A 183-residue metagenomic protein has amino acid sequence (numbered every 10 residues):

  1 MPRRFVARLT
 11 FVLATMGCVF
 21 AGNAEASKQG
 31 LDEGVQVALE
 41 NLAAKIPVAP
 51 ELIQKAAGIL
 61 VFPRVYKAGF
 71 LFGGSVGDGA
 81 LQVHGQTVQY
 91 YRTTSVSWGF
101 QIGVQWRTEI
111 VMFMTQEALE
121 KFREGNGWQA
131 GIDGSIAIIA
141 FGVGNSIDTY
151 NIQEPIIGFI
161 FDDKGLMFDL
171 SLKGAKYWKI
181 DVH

Functional and structural regions predicted by a protein language model:
M1-F5: N-terminal secretory signal peptides that target proteins for export/translocation
R8-V19: Bacterial N-terminal signal peptides
C18-A26: Bacterial Sec-dependent signal peptides at the C-terminal "C-region" and cleavage site
E25-H183: Small-residue-enriched, tightly packed secondary-structure blocks
